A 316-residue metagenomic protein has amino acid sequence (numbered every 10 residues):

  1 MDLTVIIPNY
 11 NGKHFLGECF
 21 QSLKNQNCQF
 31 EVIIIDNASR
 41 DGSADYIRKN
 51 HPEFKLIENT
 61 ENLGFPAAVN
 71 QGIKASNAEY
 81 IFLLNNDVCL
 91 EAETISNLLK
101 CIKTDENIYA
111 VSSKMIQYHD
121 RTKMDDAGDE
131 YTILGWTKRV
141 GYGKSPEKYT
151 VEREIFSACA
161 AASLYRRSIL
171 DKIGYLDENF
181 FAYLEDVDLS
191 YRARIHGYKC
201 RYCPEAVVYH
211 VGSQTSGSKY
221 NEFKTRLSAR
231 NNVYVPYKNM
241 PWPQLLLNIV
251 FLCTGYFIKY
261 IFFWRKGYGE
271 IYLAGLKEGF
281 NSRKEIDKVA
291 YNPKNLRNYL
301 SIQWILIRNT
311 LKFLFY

Functional and structural regions predicted by a protein language model:
Q21-F30: Short, acidic, metal-binding catalytic loop of nucleotide-sugar glycosyltransferases
S22, D36-D45, E61: A conserved acidic beta->alpha catalytic loop
N59-S76, N86, N97: Glycine-rich, basic loop-to-helix element that forms the pyrophosphate-binding segment of sugar-nucleotide handling
I81: Short aromatic/hydrophobic "clamp" motif used to bind/position activated sugar donors
V88-T132: Conserved donor NDP-sugar-binding/catalytic core segment of glycosyltransferases
M124, K144-Y165, V187-D188, G217: A recurrent flexible, glycine/aromatic-enriched loop bordering the glycosyltransferase active site that acts as
F156-V207: A short, conserved alpha-helix in the catalytic core of glycosyltransferases
L245-Y316: Non-catalytic, C-terminal membrane-associated alpha-helical segments of glycosyltransferases
